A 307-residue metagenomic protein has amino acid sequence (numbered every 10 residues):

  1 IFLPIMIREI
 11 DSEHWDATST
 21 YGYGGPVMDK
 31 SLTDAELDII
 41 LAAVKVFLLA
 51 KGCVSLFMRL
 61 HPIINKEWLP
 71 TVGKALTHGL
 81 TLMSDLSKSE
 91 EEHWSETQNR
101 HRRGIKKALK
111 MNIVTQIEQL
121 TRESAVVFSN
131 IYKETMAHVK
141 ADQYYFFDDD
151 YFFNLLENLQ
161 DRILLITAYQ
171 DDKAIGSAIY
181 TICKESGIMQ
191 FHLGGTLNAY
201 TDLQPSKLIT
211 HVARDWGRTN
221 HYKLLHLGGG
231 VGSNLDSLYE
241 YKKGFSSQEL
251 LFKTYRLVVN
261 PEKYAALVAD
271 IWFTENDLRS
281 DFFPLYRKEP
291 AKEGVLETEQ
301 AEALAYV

Functional and structural regions predicted by a protein language model:
I1-E13, L60-D202, D215: A conserved beta-strand-loop-helix scaffold within acyl/acetyltransferase catalytic domains
I5-I10, V27-D29, D38-A43, Y151-A266: Aromatic (often tryptophan-rich) hydrophobic motifs at membrane interfaces
M6-E9, P70-E92, Y222-V307: Active-site/acyl-donor-binding loops of N-acyltransferases
T18-I63: A gly/proline- and charged-residue-enriched helix-loop-helix capping module
T20, G52, A75-H78, L109 (+1 more regions): A short, structural micro-pattern
G22, G187-M189, F282, Y286-R287: Mobile, glycine- and charge-enriched loop segments and immediately flanking short secondary-structure elements within
F57, Q116, L224-G228: Short catalytic-loop micro-motif centered on adjacent basic/acidic residues
